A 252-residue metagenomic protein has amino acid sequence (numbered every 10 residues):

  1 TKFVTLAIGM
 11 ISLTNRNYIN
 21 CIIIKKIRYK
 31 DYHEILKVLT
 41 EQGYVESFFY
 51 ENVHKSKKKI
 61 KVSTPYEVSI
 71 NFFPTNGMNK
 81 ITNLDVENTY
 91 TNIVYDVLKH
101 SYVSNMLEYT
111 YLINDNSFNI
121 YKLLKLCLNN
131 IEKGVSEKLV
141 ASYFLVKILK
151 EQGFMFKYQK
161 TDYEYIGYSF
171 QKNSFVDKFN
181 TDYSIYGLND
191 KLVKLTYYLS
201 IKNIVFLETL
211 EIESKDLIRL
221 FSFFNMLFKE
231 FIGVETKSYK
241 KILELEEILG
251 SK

Functional and structural regions predicted by a protein language model:
T5-E34, L39-K252: Non-catalytic alpha-helical scaffolds and adjoining flexible linkers that form interface surfaces for assembly
